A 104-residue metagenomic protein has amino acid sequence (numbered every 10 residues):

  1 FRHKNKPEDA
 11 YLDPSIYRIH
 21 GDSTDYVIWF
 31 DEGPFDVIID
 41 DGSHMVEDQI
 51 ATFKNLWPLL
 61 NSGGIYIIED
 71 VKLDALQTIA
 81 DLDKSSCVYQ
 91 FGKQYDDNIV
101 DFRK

Functional and structural regions predicted by a protein language model:
F1-K104: S-adenosylmethionine/decaboxylated-SAM
